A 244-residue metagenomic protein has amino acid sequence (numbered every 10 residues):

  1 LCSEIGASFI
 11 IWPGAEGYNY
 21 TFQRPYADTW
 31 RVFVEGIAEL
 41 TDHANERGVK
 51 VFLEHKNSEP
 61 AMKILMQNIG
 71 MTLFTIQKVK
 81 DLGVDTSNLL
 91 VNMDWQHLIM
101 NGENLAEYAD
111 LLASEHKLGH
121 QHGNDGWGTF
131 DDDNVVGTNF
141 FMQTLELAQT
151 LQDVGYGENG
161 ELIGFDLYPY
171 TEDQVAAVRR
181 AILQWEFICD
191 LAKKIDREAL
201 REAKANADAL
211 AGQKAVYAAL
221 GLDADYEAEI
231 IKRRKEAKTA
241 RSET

Functional and structural regions predicted by a protein language model:
L1-L90, M100, V216: Active-site acidic/histidine proton-transfer and metal-coordination neighborhood in alpha/beta enzyme cores
F22, A38, M66-M93, H97-T244: Histidine-acidic metal/acid-base catalytic patches
